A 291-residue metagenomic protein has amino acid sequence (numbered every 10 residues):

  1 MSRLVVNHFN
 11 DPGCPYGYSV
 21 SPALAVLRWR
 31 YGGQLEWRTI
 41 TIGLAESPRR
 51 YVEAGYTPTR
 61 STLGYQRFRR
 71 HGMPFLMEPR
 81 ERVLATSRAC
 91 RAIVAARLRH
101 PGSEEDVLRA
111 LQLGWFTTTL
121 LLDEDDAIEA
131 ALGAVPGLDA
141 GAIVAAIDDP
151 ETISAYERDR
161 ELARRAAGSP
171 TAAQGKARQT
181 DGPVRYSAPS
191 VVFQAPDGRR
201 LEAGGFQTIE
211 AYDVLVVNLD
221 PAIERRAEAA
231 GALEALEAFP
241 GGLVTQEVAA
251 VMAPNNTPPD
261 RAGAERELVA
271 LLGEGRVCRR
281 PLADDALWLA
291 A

Functional and structural regions predicted by a protein language model:
M1, E53-A54, V83-A85, T208-A211 (+1 more regions): General structural signal for secondary-structure boundaries
M1, S87, P183-Y186: A generic fold-level signal
M1-N7: Extreme N-terminal starter segment of soluble prokaryotic enzymes
R3, Q34-E36, G137: A generic structural signal for alpha->beta connector loops
H8, S21-R28, L113-A291: C-terminal cap of thioredoxin/glutaredoxin-like
N10-G13: Short pre-active-site segment immediately N-terminal to redox-active cysteine/selenocysteine motifs in thiol-based
P15-Y16, S190: C-type cytochrome heme c attachment motif
Y18-I128, E247-A249: Structural alpha/beta surface segment adjacent to cysteine/selenocysteine redox centers across thiol/disulfide enzymes
